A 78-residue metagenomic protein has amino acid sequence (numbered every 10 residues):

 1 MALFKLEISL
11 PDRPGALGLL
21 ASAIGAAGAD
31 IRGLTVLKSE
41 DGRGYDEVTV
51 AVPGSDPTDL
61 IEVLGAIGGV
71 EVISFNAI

Functional and structural regions predicted by a protein language model:
M1-I78: A conserved regulatory-domain signal marking ACT and ACT-like small-molecule sensing domains and adjacent regulatory
